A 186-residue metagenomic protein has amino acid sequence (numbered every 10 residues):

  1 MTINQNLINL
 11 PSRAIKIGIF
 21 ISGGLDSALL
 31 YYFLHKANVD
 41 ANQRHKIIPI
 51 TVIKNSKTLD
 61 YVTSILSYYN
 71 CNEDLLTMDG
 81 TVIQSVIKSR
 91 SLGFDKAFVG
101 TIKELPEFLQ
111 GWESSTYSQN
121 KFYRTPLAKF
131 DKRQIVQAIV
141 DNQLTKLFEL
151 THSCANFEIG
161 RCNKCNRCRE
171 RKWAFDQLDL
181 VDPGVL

Functional and structural regions predicted by a protein language model:
M1-L186: Nucleotide-activated chemistry modules centered on ATP-dependent adenylation/adenylyltransferase
